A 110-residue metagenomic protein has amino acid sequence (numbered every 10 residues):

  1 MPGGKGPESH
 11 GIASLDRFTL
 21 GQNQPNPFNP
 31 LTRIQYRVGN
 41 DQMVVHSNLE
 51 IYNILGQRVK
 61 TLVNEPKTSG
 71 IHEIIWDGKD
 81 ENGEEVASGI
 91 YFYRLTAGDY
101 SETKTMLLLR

Functional and structural regions predicted by a protein language model:
P2, E84-R110: C-terminal tail/sorting-segment detector
P2-Q24, F28-I51, T61-E65, E73-W76: Glycine-centered coil/turn sites that cap beta-strands in beta-rich domains
R37-G39, K79, T96, L109: Solvent-exposed residues in well-ordered beta-strands and their adjoining turns, especially edge/terminal strands
V44, S69-I71, S88-I90: Extracellular Ig-like/FN3 beta-sandwich strand-entry sites
N53-I54, D80: Short, acidic, Ser/Thr-enriched surface-loop or helix-capping motifs
V59-K60, V86: Generic structural signal for well-ordered beta-strand positions
I74-V86: Signal that preferentially marks extracellular ectodomain short beta-strand elements of beta-sandwich modules
